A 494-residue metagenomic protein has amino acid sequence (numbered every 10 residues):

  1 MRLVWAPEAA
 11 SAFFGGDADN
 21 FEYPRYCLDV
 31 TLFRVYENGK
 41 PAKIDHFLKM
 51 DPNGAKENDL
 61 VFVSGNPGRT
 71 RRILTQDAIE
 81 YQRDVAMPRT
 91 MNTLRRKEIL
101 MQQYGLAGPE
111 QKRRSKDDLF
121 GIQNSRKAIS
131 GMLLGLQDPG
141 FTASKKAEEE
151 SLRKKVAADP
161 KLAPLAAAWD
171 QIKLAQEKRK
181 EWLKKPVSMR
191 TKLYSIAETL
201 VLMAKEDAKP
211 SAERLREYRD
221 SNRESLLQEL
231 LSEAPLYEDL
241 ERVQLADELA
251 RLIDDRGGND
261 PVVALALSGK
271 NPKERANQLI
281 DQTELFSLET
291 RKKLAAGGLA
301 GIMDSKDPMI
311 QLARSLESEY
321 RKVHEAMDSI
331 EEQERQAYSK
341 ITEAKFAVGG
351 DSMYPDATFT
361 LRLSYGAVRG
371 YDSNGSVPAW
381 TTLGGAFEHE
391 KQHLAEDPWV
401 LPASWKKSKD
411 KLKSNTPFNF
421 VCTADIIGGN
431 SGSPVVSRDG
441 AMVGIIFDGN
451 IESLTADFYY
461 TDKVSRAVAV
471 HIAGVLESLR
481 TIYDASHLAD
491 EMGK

Functional and structural regions predicted by a protein language model:
M1-K494: Terminal presequence/propeptide segments associated with secretion/organelle targeting and zymogen/polyprotein
